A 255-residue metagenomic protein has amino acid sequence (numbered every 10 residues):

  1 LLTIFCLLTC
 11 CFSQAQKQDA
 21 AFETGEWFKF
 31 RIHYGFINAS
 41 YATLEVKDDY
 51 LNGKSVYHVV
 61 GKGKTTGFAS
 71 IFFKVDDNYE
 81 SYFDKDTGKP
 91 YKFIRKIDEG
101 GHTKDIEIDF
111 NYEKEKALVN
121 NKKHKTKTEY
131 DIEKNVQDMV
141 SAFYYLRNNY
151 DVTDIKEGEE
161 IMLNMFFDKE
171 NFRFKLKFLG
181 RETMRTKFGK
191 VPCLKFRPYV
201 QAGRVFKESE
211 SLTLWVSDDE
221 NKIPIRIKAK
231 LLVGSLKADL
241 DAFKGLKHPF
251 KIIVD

Functional and structural regions predicted by a protein language model:
L1-Q18: Bacterial Sec-dependent N-terminal signal peptides
Q16-Y112, V152-D255: Acidic, serine/threonine-rich low-complexity disordered tracts
K104-Y150: Hydrophobic, well-structured mid-protein blocks that either form specific transmembrane helices
